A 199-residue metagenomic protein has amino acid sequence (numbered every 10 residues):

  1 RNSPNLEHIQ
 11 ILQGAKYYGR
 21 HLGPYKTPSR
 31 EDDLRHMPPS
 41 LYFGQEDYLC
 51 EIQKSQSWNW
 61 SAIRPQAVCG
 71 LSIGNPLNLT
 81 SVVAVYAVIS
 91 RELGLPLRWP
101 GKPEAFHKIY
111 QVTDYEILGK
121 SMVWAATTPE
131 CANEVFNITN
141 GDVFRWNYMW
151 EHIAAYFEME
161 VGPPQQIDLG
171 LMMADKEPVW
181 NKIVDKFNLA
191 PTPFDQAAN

Functional and structural regions predicted by a protein language model:
R1-L41, I52-Q53, S61: Conserved Rossmann-fold NAD(P)-dependent oxidoreductase catalytic core, especially the SDR/UDP-sugar
Q13, Y48-L77: Conserved beta-loop-beta element that borders a ligand/cofactor-binding pocket
Q13-K16, Q66-C69, I117, N140-D142: Short, flexible loop/turn elements at secondary-structure junctions
Y17-H21, G70-S72, R145-N147: Short catalytic/ligand-binding loop motif for oxyanion handling, primarily in non-cytosolic enzymes, centered on
T27-P28, L34-D47, A67, P76-S81 (+3 more regions): Short-chain dehydrogenase/reductase
Q56, G70-Y86, E116, W124-F136: Glycine/proline-rich active-site loop of Rossmann-fold NAD(P)-dependent oxidoreductases
V85-E116, N137-T139: A conserved pocket-lining segment of Rossmann-fold NAD(P)-dependent short-chain dehydrogenase/reductase
G119-N199: Mid/C-terminal beta-alpha module of Rossmann-like enzyme folds, strongest in SDR-family dehydrogenases/epimerases
